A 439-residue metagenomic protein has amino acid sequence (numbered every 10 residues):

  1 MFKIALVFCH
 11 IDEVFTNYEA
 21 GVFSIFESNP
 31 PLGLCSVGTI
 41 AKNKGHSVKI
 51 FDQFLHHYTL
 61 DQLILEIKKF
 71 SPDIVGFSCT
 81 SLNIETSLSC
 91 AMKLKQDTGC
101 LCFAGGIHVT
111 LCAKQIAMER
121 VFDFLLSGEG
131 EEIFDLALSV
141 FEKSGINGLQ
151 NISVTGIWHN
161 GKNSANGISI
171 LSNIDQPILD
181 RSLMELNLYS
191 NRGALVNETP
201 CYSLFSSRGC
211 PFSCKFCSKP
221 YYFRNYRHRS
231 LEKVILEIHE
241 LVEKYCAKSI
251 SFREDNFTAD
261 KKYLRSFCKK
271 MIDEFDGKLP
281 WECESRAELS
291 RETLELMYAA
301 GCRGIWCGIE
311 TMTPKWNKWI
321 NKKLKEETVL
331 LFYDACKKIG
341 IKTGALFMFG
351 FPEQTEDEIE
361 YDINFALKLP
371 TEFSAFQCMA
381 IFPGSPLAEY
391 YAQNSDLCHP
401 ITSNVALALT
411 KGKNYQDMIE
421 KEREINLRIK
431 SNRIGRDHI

Functional and structural regions predicted by a protein language model:
M1-I235, K244: Acidic, low-complexity intrinsically disordered segments
F2-Y18, I157-A165, D357-I439: C-terminal accessory regions of radical SAM enzymes
N29, L179-G344, N364: Radical SAM [4Fe-4S] cluster-binding motif and immediate context
F54, T80, D255-D260, R286-A287 (+2 more regions): Short, solvent-exposed turn/loop segments enriched in Gly/Ser/Thr/Pro and often Arg
Q115-M118, T293, E353-L367: Catalytic cores of alpha/beta
E284, M312-N321, Y333-E358, Q377-P383 (+1 more regions): Conserved strand-turn element in the central/C-terminal portion of the radical SAM core barrel that lines
